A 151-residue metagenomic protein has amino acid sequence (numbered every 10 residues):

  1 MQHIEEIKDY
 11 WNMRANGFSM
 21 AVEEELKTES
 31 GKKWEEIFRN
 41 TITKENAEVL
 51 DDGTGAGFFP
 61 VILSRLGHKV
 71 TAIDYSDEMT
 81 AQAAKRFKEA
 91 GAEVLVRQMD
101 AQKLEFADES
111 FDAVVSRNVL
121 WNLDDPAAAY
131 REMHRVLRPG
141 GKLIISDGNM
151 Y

Functional and structural regions predicted by a protein language model:
M1-E45, F58-I62, Q82: Conserved class I S-adenosyl-L-methionine
L50-K103: Class I SAM-dependent methyltransferase SAM/SAH-binding core
V70, L143-I144: A short hydrophobic/small-residue beta-strand
E78, L123-A128: Short N-terminal helix/helix-N-cap motif within the alpha/beta-hydrolase-1
Q102-A113: A short acidic, Gly/Pro-enriched loop at the edge of an enzyme's catalytic core that lines a small-molecule cofactor
A113-D125: A short SAM/SAH-binding and catalytic strip from SAM-dependent methyltransferases
A127-P139: A short glycine-rich, Lys/Arg-flanked "PGG" loop and its adjoining helix->strand segment in the class I
